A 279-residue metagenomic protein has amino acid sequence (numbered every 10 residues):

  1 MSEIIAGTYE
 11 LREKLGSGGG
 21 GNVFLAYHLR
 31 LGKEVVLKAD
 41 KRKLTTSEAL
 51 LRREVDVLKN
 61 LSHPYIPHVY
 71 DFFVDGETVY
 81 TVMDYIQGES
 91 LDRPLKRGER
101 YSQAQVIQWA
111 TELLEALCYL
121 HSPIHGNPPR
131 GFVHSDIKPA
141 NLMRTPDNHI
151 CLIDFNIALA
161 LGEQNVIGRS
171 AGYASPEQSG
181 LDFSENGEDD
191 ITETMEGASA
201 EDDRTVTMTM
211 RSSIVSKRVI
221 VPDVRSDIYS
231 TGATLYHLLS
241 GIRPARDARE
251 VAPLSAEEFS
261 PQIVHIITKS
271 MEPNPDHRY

Functional and structural regions predicted by a protein language model:
N22: Conserved N-lobe ATP-binding subsite of Hanks-type protein kinase domains, especially the beta3 VAIK lysine
Y27-E34: Conserved N-lobe loop of protein kinases adjacent to the ATP-binding glycine-rich P-loop
K41-N60: AlphaC helix of the eukaryotic protein kinase fold
F72: Activation-segment/catalytic-loop signature of the eukaryotic protein kinase fold
G76-S90, P94: Conserved short submotifs of the Hanks-type protein kinase catalytic core that shape the nucleotide-binding pocket
W109-A110: Activation segment signature within eukaryotic-like protein kinase domains
E115-F132: Protein kinase catalytic-loop region centered on the HRD/HxD motif
G172-Y279: C-terminal lobe helix-coil module of Hanks-type protein kinase domains
